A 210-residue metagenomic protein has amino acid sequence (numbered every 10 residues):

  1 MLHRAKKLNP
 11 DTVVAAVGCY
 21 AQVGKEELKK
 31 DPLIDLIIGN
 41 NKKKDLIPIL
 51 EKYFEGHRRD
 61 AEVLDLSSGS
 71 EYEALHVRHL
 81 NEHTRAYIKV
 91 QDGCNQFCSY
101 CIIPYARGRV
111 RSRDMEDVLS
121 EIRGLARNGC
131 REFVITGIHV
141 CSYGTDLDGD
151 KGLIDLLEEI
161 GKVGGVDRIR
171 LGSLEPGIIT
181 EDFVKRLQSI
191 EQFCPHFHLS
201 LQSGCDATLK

Functional and structural regions predicted by a protein language model:
M1-Y143, L187, F193, F197: Proteins enriched for Cys/Gly/acidic motifs involved in redox and nucleic-acid/cofactor modification
V14-A15, V23-G24, R127-K210: Conserved SAM/AdoMet-binding glycine-rich loop
